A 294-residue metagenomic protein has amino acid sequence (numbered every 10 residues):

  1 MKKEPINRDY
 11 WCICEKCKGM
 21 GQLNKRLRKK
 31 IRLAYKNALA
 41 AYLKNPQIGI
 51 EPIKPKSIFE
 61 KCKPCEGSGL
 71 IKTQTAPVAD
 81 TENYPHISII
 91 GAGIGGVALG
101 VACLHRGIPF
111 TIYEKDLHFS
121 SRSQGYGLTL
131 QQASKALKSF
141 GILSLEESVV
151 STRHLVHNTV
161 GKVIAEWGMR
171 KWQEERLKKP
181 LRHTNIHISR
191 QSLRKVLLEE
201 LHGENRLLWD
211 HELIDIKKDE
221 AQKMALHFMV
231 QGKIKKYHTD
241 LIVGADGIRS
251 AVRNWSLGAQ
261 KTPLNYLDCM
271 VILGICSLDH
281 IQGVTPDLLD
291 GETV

Functional and structural regions predicted by a protein language model:
K2-Y10, E51-S57: Short, flexible, mixed-charge glycine/proline-rich loop motifs that serve as phosphate/nucleic-acid-contacting
K18-G21, E66-G69: Cys/His-coordinated zinc-binding microdomains
M20-I53: Short recognition patches in nucleic-acid-associated and regulatory proteins
L39-Y42, H118-E200: Active-site-adjacent segment of FAD-dependent monooxygenases/related oxidoreductases
I58-S68: Cysteine-rich micro-motifs
D80-G95: Beta1/beta-strand and adjacent pyrophosphate-binding region of the FAD-binding site in flavoprotein oxidoreductases
L104-Q124: Glycine-rich FAD pyrophosphate-binding loop
V163, R194-V294: Conserved FAD-binding catalytic core of PHBH/FMO-like flavoproteins
